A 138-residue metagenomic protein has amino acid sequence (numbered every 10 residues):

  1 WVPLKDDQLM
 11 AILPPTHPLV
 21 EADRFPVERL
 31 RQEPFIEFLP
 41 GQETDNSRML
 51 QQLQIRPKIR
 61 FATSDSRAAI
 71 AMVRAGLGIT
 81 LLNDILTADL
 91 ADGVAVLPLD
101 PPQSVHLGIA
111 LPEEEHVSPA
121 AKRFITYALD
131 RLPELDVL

Functional and structural regions predicted by a protein language model:
W1-F35: Flexible hinge/capping segments at coil-to-helix
W1-Q8, A22-D23, R67-H116, R123: Beta-alpha-beta core module
L13, L39, T63, L81-N83: A short structural motif in glycosyltransferase catalytic domains
L19, E33-Q54, A75, V117-I125 (+1 more regions): Secondary-structure junction motif
R24, E43-T44, T63-S66: Structural motif corresponding to alpha-helix initiation and N-cap regions
R31-P34, P57, V105-G108: Short amphipathic alpha-helical segments
E37-F38, R56-D65: Short beta-strand-to-loop elements that line the ligand-binding cleft of bilobed periplasmic-binding protein-like
D130-E134: Helix-loop element at the rim of GNAT/NAT acetyltransferase active sites that forms part of the acceptor-substrate
